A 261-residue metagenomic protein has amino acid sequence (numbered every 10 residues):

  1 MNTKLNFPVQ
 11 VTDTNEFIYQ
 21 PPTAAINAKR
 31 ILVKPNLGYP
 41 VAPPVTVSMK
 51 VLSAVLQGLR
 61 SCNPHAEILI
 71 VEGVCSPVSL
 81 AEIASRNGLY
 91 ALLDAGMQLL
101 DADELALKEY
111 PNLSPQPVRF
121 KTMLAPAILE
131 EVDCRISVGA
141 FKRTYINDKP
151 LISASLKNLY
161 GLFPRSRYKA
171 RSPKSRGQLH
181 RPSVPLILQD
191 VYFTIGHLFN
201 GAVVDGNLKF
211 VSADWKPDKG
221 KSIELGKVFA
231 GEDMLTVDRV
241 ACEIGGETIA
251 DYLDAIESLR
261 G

Functional and structural regions predicted by a protein language model:
M1-G261: N-terminal and secondary-structure boundary signal
